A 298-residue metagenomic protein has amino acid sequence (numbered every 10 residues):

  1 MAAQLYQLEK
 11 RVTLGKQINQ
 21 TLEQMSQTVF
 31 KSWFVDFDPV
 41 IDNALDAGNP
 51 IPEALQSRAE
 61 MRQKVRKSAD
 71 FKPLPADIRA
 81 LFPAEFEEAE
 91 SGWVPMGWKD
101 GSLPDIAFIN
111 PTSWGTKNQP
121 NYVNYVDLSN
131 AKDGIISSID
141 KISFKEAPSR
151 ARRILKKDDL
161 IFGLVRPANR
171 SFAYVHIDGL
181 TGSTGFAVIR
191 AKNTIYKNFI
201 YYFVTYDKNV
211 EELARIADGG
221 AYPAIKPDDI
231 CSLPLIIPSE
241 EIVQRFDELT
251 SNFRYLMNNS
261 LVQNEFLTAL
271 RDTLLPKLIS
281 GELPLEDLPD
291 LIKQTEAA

Functional and structural regions predicted by a protein language model:
A2-D36, P73-G115, E240-R245, S251-D287: Non-catalytic DNA-recognition/assembly elements of restriction-modification systems
M25-F34, I41, L45-P52: Internal, well-ordered alpha/beta segment that forms a basic, Gly-enriched binding/recognition surface
N43-G92, P284-A297: Intrinsic disorder at enzyme termini
A44, T116-N124, R215-A217: Short coil/turn segments at secondary-structure boundaries
A84-E90, P104-T116, V123-K157, G182: Sequence-specific dsDNA recognition surfaces
R150-Y222, K226-D229: A short beta-sheet element
I236-I237: A glycine-rich, basic-preceded beta-loop-alpha segment at the flavin cofactor/substrate interface of flavin-utilizing
